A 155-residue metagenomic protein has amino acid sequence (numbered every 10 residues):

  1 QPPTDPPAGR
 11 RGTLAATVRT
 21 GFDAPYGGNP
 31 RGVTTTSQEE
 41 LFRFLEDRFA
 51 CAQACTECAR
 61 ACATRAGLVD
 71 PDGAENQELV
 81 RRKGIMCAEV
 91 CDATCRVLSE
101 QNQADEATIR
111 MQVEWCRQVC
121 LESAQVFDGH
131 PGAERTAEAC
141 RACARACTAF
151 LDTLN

Functional and structural regions predicted by a protein language model:
P2-T20: Compositionally biased, low-complexity flexible segments
V18-N155: Amphipathic alpha-helical hairpins
